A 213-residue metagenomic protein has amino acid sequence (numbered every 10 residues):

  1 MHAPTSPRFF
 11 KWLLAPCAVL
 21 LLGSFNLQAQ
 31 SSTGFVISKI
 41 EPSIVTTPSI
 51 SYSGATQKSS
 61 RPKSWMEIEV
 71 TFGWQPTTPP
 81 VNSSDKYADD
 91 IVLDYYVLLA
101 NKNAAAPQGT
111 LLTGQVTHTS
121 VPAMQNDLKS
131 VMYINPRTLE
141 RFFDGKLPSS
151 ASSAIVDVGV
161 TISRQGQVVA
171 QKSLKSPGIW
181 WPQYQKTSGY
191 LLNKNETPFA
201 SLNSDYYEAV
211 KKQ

Functional and structural regions predicted by a protein language model:
H2-L14: Bacterial N-terminal signal peptides that target proteins for export
W12-S24: Bacterial N-terminal signal peptides
Q30-P62, Y190-Q213: Short, compositionally biased P/S/T/A/G/V-rich stretches that sit at domain boundaries
K58-V92, M132-I134: Contiguous beta-strand segments within globular domains
S59, K102-S152, Q167-K172: Extended, solvent-exposed segments with strong compositional bias
P80-K86, I91-G114: Contiguous segments within soluble domain cores/interaction surfaces
D90-V97, P136-Q185: Internal, hydrophobic beta-strand segments that form the core of beta-sheet-rich folds
T113-P122, G159, R164-Q213: Short beta-strand elements
